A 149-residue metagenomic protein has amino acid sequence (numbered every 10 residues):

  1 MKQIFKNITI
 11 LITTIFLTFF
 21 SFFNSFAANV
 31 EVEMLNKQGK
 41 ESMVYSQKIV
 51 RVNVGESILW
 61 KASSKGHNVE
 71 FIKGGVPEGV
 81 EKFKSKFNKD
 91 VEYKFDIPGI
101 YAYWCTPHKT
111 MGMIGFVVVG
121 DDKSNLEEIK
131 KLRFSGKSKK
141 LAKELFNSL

Functional and structural regions predicted by a protein language model:
K2-I12: Bacterial N-terminal signal peptides that target proteins for export
I10-S21: Bacterial N-terminal signal peptides
N24-L149: Extracytoplasmic copper-binding redox domains, predominantly the cupredoxin/blue-copper superfamily
